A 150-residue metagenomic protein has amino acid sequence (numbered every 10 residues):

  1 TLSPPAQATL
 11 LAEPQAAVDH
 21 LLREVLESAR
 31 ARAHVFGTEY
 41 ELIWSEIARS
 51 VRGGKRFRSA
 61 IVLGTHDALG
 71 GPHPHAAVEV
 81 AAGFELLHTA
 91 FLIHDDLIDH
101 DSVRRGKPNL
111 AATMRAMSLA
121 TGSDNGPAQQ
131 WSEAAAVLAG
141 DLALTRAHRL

Functional and structural regions predicted by a protein language model:
T1-G83, T89, I93-Q129: Conserved N-terminal diphosphate/IPP-binding helix and adjacent helical/loop segment of trans-prenyltransferase domains
A143-L150: Histidine- and acidic-residue-rich, metal-dependent catalytic cores
